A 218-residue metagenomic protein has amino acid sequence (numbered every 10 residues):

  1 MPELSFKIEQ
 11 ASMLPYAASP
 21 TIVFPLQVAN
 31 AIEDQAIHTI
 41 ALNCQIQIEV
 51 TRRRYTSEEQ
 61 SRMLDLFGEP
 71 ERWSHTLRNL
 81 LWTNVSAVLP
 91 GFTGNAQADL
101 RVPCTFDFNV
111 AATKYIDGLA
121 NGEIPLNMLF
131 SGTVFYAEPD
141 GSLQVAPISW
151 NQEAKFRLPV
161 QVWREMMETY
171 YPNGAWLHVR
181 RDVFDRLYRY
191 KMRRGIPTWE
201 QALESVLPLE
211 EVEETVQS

Functional and structural regions predicted by a protein language model:
M1-V23: Low-complexity, acidic Ser/Thr/Pro/Gly-rich terminal tails and inter-domain linkers that flank the onset of structured
P15-A29, I37-I46, V102-F106: Contiguous beta-strand segments within globular domains
N43-E49, Q97-N151: Internal, hydrophobic beta-strand segments that form the core of beta-sheet-rich folds
I46-E58: Short aromatic-acidic-glycine turn motif
S61-P70, F135-W176: Short beta-strand elements
R62-D117: Extended, solvent-exposed segments with strong compositional bias
R181-T198: Surface-exposed, Lys/Arg-rich phosphate-binding patches that contact polyanionic backbones
P197-Q217: Short, basic amphipathic alpha-helical segments that act as recognition/interaction helices in nucleic-acid-binding
